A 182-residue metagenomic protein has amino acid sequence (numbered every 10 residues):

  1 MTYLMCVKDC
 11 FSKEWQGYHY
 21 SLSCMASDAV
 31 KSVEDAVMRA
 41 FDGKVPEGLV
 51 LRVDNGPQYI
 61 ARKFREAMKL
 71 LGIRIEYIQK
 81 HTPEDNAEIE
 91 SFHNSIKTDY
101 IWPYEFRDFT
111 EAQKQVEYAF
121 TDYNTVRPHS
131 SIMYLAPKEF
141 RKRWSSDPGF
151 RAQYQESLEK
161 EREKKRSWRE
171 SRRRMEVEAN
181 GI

Functional and structural regions predicted by a protein language model:
M1-Q16, L22-C24: An active-site-proximal beta-strand-loop segment
C10, S21, G56, K80-H81: Structured loop/turn residues at secondary-structure junctions
E14-Y18, E76-I78, W102-P103: Short small-residue beta-strand/loop micro-motif enriched in glycine and branched aliphatics
Y18-K44: Active-site beta-loop-alpha junctions of metal-dependent nucleic acid enzymes, especially the RNase H-like/DDE
H19, R52, H93, H129: Histidine-centered active-site/metal-ligand motif
D42-I60: Cysteine/selenocysteine-centered motifs that mediate thiol-based redox chemistry or coordinate metal-sulfur cofactors
V53-N55, A61-M68, I75-K97, D108-V116 (+1 more regions): RNase H-like two-metal-ion nuclease catalytic core shared by retroviral integrases and related mobile-element nucleases
K69-I73, T98-I182: C-terminal domain-tail junction helix/linker
